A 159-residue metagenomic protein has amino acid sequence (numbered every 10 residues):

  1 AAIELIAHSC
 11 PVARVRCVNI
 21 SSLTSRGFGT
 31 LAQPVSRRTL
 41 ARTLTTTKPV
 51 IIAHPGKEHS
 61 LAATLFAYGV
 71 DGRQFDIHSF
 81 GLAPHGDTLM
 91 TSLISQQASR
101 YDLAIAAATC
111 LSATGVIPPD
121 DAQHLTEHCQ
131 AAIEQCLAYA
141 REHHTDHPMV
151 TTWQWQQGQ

Functional and structural regions predicted by a protein language model:
A1-Q159: Thiamine diphosphate
